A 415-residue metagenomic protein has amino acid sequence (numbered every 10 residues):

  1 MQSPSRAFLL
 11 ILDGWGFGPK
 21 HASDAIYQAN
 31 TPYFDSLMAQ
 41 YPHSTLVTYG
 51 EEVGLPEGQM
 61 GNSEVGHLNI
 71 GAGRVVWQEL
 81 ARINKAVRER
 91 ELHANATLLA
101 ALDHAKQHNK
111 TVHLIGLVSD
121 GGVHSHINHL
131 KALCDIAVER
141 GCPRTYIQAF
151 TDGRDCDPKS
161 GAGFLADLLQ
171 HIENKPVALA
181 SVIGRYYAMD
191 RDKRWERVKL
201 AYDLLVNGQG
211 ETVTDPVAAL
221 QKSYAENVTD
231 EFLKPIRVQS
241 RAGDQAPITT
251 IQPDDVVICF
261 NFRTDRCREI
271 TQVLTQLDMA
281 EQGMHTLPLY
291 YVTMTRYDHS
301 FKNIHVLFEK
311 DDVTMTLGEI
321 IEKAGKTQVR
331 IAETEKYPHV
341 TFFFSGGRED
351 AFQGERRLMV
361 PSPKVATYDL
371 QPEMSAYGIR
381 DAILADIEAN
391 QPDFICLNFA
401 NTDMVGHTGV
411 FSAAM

Functional and structural regions predicted by a protein language model:
Q2-F8, W15-Y186, E196, L200 (+4 more regions): Active-site nucleophile/metal-coordination loop of metallo-enzymes that catalyze phosphate/sulfate and related
P4-A7, I383-D403: Active-site regions of oxyanion-processing enzymes, predominantly non-cytosolic
L9-I11, H113-I115, I258-C259, F394-N398: Structural motif
N84-L92, S362-E373, G406-M415: Glycine-rich tight-turn/loop motif centered on a GG-T
A96-T97, P392-M415: Active-site His/acidic residue clusters
C156-K159, G163-Q252, I258, D265 (+1 more regions): Long, well-ordered, tryptophan-enriched scaffold segments
N261-F262, T293-T295, A332, F344-G346 (+2 more regions): Active-site proximal loops enriched in glycine and acidic residues that flank catalytic Cys/His/Asp and coordinate
T327-D386, M415: Metal-dependent catalytic core segments for phosphate chemistry
